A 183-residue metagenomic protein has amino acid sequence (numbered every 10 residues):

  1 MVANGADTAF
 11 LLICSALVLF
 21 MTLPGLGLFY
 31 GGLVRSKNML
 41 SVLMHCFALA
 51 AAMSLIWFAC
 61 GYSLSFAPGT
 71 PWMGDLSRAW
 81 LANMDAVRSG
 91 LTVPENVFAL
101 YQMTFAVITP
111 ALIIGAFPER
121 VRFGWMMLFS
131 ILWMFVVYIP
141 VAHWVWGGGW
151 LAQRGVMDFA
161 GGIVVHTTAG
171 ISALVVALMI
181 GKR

Functional and structural regions predicted by a protein language model:
M1-R183: Hydrophobic alpha-helical transmembrane bundles of multi-pass membrane proteins
